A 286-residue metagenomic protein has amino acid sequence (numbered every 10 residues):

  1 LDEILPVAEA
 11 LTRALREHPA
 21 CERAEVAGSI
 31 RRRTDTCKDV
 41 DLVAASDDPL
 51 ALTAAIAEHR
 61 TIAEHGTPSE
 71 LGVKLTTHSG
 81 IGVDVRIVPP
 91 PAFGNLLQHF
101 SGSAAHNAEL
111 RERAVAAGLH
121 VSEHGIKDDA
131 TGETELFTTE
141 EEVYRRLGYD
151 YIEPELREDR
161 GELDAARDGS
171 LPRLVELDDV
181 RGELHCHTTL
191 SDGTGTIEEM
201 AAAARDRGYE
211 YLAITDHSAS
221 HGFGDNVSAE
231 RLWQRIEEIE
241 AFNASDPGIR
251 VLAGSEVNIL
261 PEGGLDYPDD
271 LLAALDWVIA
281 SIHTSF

Functional and structural regions predicted by a protein language model:
L1, V26, A114: Helix-hairpin-helix
L1-L5, G132: N-terminal regions immediately upstream of nucleotidyltransferase
E9-A51: Active-site nucleotide-donor binding segment shared across nucleotidyl transfer reactions
A27, E162-P261, D270-L271: An N-terminally biased module of ancient metal coordination in phosphate/nucleic-acid-related enzymes
R32-D35, L75-T76, R173-L174, D269-D270: Replace "in large, NTP-powered and nucleic-acid-processing enzymes" with "in large, NTP-powered factors and other
L50-E176: Acidic, metal-coordinating catalytic segment for phosphate/diphosphate chemistry, firing primarily on the Nudix
R86, E210-T215, L275-I282: Non-cysteine beta-strand/loop elements that form the S-adenosyl-L-methionine
G263-T284: Active-site gating/metal-coordination segments in enzymes
